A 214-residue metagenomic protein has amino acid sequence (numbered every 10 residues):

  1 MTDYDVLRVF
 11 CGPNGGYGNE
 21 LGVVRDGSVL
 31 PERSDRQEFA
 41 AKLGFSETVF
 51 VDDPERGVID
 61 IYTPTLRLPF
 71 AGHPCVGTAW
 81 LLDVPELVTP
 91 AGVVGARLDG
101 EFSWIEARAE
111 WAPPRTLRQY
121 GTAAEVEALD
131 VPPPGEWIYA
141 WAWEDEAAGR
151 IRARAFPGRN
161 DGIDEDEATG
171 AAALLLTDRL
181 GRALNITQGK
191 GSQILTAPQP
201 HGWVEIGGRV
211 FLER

Functional and structural regions predicted by a protein language model:
M1-R214: Active-site proximal loop and beta-alpha junction motif in alpha/beta enzyme cores
